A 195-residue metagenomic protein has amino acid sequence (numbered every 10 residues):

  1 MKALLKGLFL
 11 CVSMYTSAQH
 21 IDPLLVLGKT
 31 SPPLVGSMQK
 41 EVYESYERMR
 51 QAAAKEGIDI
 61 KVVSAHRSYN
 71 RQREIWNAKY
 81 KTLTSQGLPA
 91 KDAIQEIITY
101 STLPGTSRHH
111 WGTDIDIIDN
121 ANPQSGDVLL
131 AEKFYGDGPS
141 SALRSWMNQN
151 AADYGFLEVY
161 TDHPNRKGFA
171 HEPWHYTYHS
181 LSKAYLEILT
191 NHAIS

Functional and structural regions predicted by a protein language model:
M1-F9: Sec-dependent signal peptide recognition, specifically the positively charged N-region followed immediately by
C11, Y15-S195: Extracytoplasmic cell-surface/polysaccharide-interacting catalytic and binding patches
